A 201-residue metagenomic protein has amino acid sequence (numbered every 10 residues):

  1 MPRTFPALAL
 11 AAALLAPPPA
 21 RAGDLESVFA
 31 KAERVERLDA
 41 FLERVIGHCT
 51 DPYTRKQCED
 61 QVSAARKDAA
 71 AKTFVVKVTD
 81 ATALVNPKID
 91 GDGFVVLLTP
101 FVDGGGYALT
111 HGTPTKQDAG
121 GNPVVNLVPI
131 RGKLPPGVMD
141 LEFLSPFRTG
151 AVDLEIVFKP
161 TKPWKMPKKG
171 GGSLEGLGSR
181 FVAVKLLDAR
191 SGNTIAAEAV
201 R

Functional and structural regions predicted by a protein language model:
M1-T4: Positively charged n-region of N-terminal signal peptides that target proteins for export
P6-L15: Hydrophobic helical h-region of N-terminal Sec-dependent signal peptides in bacterial secretory/periplasmic proteins
L14, D68-A70, K88: A generic structural signal for short, solvent-exposed coil/turn residues that cap or connect secondary-structure
L14, L25-A32, L42, L141 (+2 more regions): Extended hydrophobic/Leu-rich segments
P18-A22: Sec/Tat signal peptide C-region and signal peptidase I cleavage site
G23-T79: N-terminal Sec/ER secretory leader and immediately downstream segment of secreted/extracellular precursors
V78-R201: Mature extracytoplasmic/lumenal regions of exported proteins
